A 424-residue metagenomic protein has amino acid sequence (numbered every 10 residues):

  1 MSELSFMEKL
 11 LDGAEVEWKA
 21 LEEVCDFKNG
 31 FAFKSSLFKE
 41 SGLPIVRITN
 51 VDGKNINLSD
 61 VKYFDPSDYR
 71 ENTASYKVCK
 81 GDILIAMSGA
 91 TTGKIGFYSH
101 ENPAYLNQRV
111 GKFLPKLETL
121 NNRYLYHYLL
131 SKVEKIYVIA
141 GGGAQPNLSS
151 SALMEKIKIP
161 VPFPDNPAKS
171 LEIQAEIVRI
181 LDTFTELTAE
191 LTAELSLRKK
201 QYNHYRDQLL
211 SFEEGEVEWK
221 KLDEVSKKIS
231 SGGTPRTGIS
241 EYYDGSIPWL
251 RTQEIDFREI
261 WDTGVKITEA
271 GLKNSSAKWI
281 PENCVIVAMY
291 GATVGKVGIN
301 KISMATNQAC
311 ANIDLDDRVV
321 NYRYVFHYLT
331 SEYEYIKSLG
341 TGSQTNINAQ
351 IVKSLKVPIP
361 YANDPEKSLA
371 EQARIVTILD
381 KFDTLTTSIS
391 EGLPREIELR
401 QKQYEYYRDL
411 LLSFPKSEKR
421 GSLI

Functional and structural regions predicted by a protein language model:
M1-I424: Charged, alpha-helix-forming regions
